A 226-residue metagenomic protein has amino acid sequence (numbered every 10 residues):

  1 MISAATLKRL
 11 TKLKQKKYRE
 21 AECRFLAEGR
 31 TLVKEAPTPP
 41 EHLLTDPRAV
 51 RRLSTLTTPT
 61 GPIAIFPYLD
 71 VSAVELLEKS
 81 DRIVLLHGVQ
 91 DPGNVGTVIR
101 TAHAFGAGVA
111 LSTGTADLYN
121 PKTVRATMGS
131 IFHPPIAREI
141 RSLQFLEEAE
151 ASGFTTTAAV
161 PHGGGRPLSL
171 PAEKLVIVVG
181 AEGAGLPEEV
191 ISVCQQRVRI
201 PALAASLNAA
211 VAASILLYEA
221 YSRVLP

Functional and structural regions predicted by a protein language model:
M1-L44, T115-A116: Boundary-proximal intrinsically disordered activation/regulatory segments immediately upstream of a helical core
A21-R24, P39-E41, G108-V109, P134 (+1 more regions): Short active-site oxyanion
T45-A73: Glycine/small-residue-rich loop that forms an oxyanion/phosphate-binding "nest" at active or ligand-binding sites
T45-D46, I65, S112, E139 (+2 more regions): Generic beta-sheet signal
A64, T101-A107, L118, T123-I131 (+1 more regions): Structured adenosyl-cofactor binding patch, chiefly the S-adenosyl-L-methionine
V71, E75-H162: RNA substrate-binding interface of SAM-dependent RNA methyltransferases
T157-A204, A209: Active-site/ligand-binding-proximal alpha/beta "capping" segment
